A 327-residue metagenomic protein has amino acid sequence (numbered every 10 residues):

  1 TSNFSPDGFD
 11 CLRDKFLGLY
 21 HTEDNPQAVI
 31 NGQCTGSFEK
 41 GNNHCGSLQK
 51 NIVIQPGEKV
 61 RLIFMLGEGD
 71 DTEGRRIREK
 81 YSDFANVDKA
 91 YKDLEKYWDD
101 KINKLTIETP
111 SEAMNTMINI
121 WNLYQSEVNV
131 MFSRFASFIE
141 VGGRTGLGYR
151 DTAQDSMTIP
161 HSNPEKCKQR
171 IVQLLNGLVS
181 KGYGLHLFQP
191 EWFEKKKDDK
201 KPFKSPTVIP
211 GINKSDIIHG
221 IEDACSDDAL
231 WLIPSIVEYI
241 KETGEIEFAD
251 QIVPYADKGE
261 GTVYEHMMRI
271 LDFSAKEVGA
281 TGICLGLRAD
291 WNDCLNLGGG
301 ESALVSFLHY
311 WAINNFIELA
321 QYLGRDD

Functional and structural regions predicted by a protein language model:
T1-P56, N115-N119, S126: Trp/Gly-enriched beta-strand surface patches
N43-C45, I52-I54, E58, E73-K101 (+2 more regions): Catalytic cores of nucleotide-enabled group-transfer and carboxylate-activating enzymes in metabolic and assembly-line
N43-H44, K181, E222, G299 (+1 more regions): A conserved hydrophobic secondary-structure block that centers on an alpha-helix together with its immediately flanking
C45-L48, F135-R144, F193, D216-H219 (+1 more regions): Active-site-adjacent structural elements in folded domains
I52-D70, H309-A312: Short Pro-Gly-centered flexible turn/kink motifs
G57, L147-T152, S156-T281, A303-Y310: Aromatic-rich carbohydrate-recognition surfaces in CAZymes
D71-R76, E242-A256, N315-D327: Inter-helical turn/loop segments and adjacent helix faces that build the functional surface of alpha-helical bundle
K92-G143, Q169, Q173, F273: Low-complexity, Ser/Thr/Pro/Gly-enriched N-terminal "stalk/linker" regions
